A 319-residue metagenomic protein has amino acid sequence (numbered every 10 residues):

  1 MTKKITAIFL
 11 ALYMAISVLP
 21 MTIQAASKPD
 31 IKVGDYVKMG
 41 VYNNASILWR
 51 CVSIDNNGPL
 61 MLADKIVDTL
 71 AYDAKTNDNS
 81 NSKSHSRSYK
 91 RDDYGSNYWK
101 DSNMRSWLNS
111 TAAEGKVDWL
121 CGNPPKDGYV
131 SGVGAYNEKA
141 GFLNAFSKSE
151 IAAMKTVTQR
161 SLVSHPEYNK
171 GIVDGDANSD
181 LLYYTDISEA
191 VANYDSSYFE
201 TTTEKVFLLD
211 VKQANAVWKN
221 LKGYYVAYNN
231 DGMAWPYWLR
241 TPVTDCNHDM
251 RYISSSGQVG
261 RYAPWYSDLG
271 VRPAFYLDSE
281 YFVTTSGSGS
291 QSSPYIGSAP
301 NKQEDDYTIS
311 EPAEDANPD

Functional and structural regions predicted by a protein language model:
M1-A11: Positively charged n-region of N-terminal signal peptides that target proteins for export
K4, S17, Q258: Sparse, context-dependent recognition of short Cys/His-centered cofactor- or disulfide-binding micro-motifs
L10-V18: Hydrophobic core
M21-A25: Signal peptide processing junction and immediate N-terminal pro/mature segment of secreted/exported proteins
A26-D319: Collagenous Gly-X-Y triple-helix signature in extracellular proteins
